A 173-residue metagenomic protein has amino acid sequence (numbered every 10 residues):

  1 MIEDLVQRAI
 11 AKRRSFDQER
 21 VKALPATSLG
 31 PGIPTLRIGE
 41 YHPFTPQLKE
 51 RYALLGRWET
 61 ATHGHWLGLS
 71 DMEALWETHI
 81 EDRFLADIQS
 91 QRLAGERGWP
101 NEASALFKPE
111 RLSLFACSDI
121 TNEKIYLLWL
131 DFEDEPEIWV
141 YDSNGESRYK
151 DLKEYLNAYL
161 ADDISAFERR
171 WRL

Functional and structural regions predicted by a protein language model:
M1-T121: A surface-exposed partner-binding patch
H79-I80, Q89-G95, K153-A161, R169: Noncatalytic linker/hinge segments flanking ATPase motor cores
A116-S118, D131, Y141-N144: Structured loops at beta-to-helix junctions and adjacent beta-edge loops in soluble globular domains
T121-K124, E146: Short acidic/polar mixed-charge low-complexity motifs
E123-D131: Short, surface-exposed beta-strand/loop micro-motifs that present aromatic residues
E135-I138: Short aromatic-glycine-(Arg/Gly/Cys) micro-motifs in beta-strand/loop hairpins
V140, N144-G145, Y149-A166: Compact, glycine/acidic-enriched structural inserts
W171-L173: Mixed-charge (acidic/basic) macromolecular-recognition segments
